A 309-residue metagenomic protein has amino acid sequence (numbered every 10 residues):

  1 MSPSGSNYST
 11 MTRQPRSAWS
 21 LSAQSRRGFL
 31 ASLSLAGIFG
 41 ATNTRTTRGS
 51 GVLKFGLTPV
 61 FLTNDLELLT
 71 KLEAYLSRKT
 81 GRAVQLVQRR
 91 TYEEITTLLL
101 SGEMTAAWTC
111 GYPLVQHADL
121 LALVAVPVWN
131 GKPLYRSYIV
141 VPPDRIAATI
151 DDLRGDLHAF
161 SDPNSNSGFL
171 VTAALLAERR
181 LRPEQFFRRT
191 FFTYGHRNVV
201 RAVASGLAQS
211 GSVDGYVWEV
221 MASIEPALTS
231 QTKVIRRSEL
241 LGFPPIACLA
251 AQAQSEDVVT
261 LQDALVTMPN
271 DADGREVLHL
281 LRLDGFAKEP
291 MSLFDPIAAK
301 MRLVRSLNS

Functional and structural regions predicted by a protein language model:
M1-Q24: N-terminal secretory signal peptides
Q24-I38: N-terminal export leaders
S50, F55-S77, R89, R136-V200 (+1 more regions): Bilobed "Venus flytrap"/periplasmic-binding protein-like clamshell domains and structurally analogous long
S50-T58, G131-V141, P226-D263, H279-K300: Periplasmic-binding protein-like
A83, F160-E178, D263-N308: Ligand-binding clefts/hinges and TM-proximal coupling segments of bilobed small-molecule sensing domains
Q88-Y92, G102-L120, S212-M221: Beta->alpha turn/N-cap motifs
L121-G131: A structural signal for short loop-to-beta-strand junctions that line the ligand-binding cleft of periplasmic/secreted
L157-S255: Pocket-lining segment of extracytoplasmic ligand-binding domains
